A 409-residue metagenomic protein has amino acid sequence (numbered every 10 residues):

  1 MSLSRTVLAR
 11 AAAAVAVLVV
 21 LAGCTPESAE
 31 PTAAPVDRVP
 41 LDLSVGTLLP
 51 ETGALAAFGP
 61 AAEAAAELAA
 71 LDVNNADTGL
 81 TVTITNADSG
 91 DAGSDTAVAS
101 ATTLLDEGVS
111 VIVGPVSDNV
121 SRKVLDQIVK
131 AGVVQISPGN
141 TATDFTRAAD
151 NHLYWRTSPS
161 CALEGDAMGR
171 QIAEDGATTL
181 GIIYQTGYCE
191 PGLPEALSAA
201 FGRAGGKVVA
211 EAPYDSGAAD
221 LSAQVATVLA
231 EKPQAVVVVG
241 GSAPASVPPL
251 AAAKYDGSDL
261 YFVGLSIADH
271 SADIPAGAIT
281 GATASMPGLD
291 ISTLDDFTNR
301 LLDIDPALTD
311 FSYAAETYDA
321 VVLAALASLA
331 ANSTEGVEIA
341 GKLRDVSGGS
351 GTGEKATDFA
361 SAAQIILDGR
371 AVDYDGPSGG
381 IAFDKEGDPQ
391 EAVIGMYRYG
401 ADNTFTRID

Functional and structural regions predicted by a protein language model:
S2-D409: Extracytosolic ligand-binding ectodomains
